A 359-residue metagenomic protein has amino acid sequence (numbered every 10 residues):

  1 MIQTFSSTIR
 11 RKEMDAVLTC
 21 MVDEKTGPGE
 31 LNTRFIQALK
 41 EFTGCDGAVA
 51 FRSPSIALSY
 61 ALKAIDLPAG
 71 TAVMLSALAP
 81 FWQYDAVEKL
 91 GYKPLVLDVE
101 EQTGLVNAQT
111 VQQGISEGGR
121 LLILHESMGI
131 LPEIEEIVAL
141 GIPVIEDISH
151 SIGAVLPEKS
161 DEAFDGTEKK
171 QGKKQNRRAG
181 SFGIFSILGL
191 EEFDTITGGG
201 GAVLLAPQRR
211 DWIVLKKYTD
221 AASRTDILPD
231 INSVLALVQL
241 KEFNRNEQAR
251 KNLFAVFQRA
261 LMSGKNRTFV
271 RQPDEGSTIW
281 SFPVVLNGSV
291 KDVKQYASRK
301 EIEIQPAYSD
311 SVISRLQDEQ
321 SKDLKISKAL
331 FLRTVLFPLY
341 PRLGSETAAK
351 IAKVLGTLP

Functional and structural regions predicted by a protein language model:
M1-A64, P68, G344-P359: Conserved PLP-binding active-site segment in aminotransferase class I/II-type PLP enzymes
T33-Q37, F42-V49, L121-H125, R210-P359: PLP-dependent aminotransferase class I/II
A50, L75, L204: Conserved SAM-binding loop
A61-G114, Y296-A297: Conserved PLP-anchoring active-site segment centered on the Schiff-base-forming lysine
M74, L95, V144-D147, I187 (+2 more regions): Structural detector of well-ordered beta-strand residues that form the stable sheet scaffold of enzyme domains
A86, E133-I137, K350: A short acidic, amphipathic alpha-helical/loop segment
Q102-G198, V203-L205, R210, L336: Active-site phosphate-binding strand-loop segment of PLP-dependent enzymes
